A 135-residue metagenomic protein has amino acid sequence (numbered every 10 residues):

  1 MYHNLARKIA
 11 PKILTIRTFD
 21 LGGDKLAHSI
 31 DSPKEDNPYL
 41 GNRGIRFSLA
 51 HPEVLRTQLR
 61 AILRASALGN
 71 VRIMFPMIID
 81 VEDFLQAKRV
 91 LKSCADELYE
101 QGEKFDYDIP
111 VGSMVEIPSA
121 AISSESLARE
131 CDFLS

Functional and structural regions predicted by a protein language model:
M1-S135: Conserved alpha/beta-domain cores
